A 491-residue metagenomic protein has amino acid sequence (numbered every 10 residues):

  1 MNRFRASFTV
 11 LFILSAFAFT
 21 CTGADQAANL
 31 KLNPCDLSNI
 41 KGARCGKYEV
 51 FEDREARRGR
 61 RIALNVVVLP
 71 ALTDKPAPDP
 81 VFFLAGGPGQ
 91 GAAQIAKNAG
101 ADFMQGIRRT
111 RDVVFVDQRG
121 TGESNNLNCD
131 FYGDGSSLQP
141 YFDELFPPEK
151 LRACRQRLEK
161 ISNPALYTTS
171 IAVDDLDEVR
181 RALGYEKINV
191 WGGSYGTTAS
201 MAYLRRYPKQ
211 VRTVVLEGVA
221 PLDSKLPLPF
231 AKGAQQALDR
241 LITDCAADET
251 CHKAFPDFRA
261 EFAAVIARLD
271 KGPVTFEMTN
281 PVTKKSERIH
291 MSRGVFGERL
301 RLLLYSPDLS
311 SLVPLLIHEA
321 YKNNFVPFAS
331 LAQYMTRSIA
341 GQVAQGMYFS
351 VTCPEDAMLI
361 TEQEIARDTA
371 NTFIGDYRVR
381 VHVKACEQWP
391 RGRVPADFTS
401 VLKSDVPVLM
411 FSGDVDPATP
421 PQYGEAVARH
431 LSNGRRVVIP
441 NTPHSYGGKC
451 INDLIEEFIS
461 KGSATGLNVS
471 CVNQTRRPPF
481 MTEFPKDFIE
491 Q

Functional and structural regions predicted by a protein language model:
M1-T9: Bacterial N-terminal signal peptides that target proteins for export
T9-A18: Bacterial N-terminal signal peptides
T20-A24: Signal peptide processing junction and immediate N-terminal pro/mature segment of secreted/exported proteins
D25-V295, S350-Q491: Gly/Pro-rich cap/lid or specificity-loop segments adjacent to the active site
N280-E298, Y305-D308, I339-G346: Structural motif
P307-D308, A320-N324: Short helix-adjacent coil turns
L312, M335-S338, V381: Intrinsic disorder and flexible/low-complexity segments
K322-Q363: Long, low-complexity segments enriched in small/aliphatic residues
